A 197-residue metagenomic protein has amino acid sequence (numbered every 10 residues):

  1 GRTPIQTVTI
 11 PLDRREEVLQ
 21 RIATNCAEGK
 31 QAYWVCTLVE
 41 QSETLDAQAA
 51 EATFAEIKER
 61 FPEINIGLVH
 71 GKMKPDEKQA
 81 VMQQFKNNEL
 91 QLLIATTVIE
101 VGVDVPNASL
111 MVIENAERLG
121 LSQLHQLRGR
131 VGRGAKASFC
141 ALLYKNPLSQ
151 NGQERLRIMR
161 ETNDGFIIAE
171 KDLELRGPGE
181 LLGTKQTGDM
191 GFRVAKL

Functional and structural regions predicted by a protein language model:
G1-R157: Inter-lobe coupling/hinge segments of SF2-like helicase ATPases
A135, F139, P147-L197: C-terminal accessory region of SF2 helicases/translocases
